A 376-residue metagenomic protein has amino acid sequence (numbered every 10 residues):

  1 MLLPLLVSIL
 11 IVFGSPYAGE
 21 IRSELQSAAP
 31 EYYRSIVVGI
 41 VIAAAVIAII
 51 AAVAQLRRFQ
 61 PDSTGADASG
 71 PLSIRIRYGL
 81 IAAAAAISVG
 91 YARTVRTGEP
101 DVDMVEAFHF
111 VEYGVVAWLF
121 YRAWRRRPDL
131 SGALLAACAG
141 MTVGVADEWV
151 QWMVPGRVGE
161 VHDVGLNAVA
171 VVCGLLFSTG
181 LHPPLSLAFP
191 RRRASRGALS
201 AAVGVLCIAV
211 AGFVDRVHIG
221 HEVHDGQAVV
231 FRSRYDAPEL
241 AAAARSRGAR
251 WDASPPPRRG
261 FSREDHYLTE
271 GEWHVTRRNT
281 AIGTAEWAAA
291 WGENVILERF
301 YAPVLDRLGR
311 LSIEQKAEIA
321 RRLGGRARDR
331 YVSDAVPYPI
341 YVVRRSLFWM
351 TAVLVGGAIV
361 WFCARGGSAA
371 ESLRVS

Functional and structural regions predicted by a protein language model:
M1-A146, W152, V161, L176 (+1 more regions): Bulky hydrophobic segments
V164-V169: Pore- or pathway-lining transmembrane helices of multi-pass membrane proteins that form conduits for solutes/ions
